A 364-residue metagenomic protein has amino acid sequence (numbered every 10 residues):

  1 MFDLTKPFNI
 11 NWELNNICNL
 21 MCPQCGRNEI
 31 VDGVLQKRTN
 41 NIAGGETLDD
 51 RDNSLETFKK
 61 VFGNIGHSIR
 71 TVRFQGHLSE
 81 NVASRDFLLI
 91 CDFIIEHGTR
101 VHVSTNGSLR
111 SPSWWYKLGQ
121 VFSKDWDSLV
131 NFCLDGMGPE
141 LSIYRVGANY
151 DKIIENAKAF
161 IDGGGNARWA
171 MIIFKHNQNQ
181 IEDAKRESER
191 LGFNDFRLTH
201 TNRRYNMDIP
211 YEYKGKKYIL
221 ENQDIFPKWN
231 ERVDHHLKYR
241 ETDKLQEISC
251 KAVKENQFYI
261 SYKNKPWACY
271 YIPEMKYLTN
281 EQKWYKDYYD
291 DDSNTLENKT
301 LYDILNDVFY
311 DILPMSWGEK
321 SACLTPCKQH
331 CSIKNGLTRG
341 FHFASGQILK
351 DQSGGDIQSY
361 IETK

Functional and structural regions predicted by a protein language model:
M1-P7, L20: Recognition helices and adjacent regulatory flanks at domain boundaries
L4, T71, V103: Catalytic phosphate/metal-binding cores of nucleic-acid and nucleotide-processing enzymes, i.e., regions that mediate
K6, I10, L14: Conserved SAM-binding loop
E13, E29-E56, G63-H67, L88-D92 (+5 more regions): Radical SAM enzyme [4Fe-4S]-AdoMet core and its adjacent flexible, acidic and glycine-rich loops/tails across
N19-E29, S321-N335: Local cysteine-cluster metal-coordination motifs and their immediate loop/turn environment, predominantly Fe-S cluster
M21, N106, Y262-K263: Residue-level recognition of short loop/turn positions
R70-L78: Active-site groove signature of glycoside hydrolases
S79-R85, S108-S113, F174-N179: Acidic-and-aromatic substrate-binding clefts and catalytic sites of carbohydrate-active enzymes
